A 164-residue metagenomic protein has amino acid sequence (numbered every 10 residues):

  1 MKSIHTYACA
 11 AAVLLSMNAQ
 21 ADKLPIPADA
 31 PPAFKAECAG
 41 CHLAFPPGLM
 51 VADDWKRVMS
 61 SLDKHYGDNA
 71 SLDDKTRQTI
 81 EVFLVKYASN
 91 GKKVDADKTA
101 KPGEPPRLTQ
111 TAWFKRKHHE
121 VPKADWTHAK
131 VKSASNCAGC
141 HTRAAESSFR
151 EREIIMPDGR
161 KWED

Functional and structural regions predicted by a protein language model:
M1-A8: Bacterial N-terminal signal peptides that target proteins for export
S16-N18: N-terminal signal peptide c-region/cleavage motif recognized by signal peptidases
D22-V82, A88-G91, D97-D164: Sequence context surrounding c-type heme c attachment/ligation sites in exported
